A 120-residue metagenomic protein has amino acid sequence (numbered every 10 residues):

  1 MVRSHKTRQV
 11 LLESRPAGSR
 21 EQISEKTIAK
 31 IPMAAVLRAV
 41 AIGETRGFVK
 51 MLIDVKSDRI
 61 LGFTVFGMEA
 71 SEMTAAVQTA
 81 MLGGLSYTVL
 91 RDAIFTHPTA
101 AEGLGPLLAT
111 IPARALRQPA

Functional and structural regions predicted by a protein language model:
M1-S14, I94-T96: Active-site-proximal substrate-binding core of FAD-dependent oxidoreductases
R8, Q22-A120: Flexible, glycine-rich terminal cap/loop adjacent to redox cofactors in electron-transfer oxidoreductases
S14-E21: Glycine-rich active-site loop/lid that clamps phosphate-bearing ligands
